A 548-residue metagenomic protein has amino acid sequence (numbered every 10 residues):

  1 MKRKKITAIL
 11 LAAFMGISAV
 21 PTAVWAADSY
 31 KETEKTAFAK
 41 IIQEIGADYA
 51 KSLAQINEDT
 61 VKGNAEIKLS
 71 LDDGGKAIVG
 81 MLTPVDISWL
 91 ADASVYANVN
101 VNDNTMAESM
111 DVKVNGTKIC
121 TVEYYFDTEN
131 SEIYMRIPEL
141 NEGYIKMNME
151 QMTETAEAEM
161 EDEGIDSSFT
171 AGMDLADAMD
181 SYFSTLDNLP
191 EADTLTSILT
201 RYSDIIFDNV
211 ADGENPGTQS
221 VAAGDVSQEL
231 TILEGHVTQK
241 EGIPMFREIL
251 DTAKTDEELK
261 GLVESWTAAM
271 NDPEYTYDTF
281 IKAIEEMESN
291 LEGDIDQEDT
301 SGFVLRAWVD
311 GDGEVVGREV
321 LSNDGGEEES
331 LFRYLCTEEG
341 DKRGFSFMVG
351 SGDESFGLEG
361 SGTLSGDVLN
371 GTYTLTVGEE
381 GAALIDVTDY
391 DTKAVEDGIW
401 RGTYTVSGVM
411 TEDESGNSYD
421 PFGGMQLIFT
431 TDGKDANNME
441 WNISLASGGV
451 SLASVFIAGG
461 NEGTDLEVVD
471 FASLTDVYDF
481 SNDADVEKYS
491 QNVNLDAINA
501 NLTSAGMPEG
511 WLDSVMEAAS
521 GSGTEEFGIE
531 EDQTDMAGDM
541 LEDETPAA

Functional and structural regions predicted by a protein language model:
M1-I9: Bacterial N-terminal signal peptides that target proteins for export
L10-G16: Hydrophobic helical h-region of N-terminal Sec-dependent signal peptides in bacterial secretory/periplasmic proteins
I17-V24: C-terminal segment of classical bacterial N-terminal signal peptides
A26-A548: Subset-of-secretome marker
